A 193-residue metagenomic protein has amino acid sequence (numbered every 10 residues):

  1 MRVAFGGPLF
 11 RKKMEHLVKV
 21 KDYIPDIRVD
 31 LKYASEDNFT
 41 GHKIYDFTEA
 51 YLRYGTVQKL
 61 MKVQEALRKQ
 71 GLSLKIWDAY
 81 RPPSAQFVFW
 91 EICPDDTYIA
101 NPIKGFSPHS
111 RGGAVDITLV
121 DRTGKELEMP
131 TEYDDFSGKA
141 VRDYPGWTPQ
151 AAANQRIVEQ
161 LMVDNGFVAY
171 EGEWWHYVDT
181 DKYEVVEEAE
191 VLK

Functional and structural regions predicted by a protein language model:
M1-V3: Short hydrophobic transmembrane-like helices used for membrane targeting/insertion
F5-A79, F89-G172, V178-K193: Extracytoplasmic cell-surface/polysaccharide-interacting catalytic and binding patches
P82: Segments that shape or occlude catalytic/ligand-binding pockets
